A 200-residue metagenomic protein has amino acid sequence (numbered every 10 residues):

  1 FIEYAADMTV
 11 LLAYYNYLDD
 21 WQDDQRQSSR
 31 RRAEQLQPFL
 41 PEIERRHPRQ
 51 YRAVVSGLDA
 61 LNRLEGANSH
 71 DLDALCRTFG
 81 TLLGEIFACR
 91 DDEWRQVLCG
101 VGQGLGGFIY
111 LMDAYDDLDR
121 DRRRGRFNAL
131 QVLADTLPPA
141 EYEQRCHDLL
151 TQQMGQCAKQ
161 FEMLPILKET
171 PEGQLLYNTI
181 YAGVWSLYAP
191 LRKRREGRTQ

Functional and structural regions predicted by a protein language model:
F1-G100, G107, L111-G173, G183 (+1 more regions): Acidic catalytic motifs of isoprenoid enzymes
